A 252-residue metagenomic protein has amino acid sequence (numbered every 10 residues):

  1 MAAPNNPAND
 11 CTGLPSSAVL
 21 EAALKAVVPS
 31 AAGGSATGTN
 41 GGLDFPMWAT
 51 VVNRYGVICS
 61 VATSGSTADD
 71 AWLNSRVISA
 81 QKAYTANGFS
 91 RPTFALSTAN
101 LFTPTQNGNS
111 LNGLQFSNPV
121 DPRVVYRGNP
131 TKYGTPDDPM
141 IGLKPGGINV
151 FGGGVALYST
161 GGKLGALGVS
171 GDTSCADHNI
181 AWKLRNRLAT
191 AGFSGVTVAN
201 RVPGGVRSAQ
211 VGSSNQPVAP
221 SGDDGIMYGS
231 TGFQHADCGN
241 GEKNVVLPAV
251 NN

Functional and structural regions predicted by a protein language model:
A2-N252: Flexible, solvent-exposed loop/hinge segments and secondary-structure transition points
